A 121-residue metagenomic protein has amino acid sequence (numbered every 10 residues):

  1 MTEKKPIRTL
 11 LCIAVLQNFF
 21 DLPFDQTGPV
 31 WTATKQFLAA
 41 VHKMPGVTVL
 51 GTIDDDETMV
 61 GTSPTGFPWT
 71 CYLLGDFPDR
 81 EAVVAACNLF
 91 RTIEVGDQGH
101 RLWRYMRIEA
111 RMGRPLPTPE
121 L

Functional and structural regions predicted by a protein language model:
M1-W69, F77-E81, R111-L121: Short S/T/G/P-rich N-terminal loop/turn motif that feeds into the first structured element of a domain
F24, A86, E94-G96: A generic "cationic amphipathic patch" detector
F37-A40, L89-I93: Conserved short hydrophobic interaction patches
L73: Conserved, mostly hydrophobic/aromatic
D79-L89: Short amphipathic alpha-helices within nucleic acid-binding modules
R91-W103: A common structural junction motif
R104-M112: Conserved catalytic core of two-metal-ion nucleotidyltransferases
